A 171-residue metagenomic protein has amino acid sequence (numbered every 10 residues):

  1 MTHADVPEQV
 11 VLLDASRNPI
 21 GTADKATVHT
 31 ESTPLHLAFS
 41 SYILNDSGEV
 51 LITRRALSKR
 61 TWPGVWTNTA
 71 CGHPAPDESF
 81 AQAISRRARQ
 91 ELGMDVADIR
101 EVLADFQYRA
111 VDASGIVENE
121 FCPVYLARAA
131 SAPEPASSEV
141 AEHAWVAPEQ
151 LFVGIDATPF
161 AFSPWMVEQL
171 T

Functional and structural regions predicted by a protein language model:
T2-S40, L44-D46: Acidic, metal-coordinating catalytic segment for phosphate/diphosphate chemistry, firing primarily on the Nudix
A4, T27, G64, P76 (+1 more regions): Nudix hydrolase/Nudix homology domain
A38-A70: A glycine-rich, hydrophobic loop/mini-helix early in the fold
S41, A70, E101, P123-Y125: A structural signal for short, well-ordered beta-strand segments
L51-I52, T69-L103: The catalytic Nudix box helix
L57-K59, H73, F106-Y108: Short, catalytically relevant binding-site loops at active-site mouths
